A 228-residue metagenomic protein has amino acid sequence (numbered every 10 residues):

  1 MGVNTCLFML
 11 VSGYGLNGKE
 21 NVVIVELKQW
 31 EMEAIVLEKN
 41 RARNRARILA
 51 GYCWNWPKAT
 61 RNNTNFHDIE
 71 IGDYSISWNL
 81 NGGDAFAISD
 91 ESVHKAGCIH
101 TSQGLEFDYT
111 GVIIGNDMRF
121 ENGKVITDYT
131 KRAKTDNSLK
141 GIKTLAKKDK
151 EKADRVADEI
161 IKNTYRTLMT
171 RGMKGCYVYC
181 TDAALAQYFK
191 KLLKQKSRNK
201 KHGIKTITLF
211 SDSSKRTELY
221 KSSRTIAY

Functional and structural regions predicted by a protein language model:
G2-F120: Conserved helicase/translocase motor-coupling segment
F8, E218-L219: Compositionally biased, low-complexity segments
V11-G13, I24, A186, I204-I207 (+1 more regions): Intrinsically disordered, low-complexity regions
K95-R198: C-terminal accessory regions
R198-E218, R224: Positively charged N-terminal leader segments that act as targeting/secretion signals
